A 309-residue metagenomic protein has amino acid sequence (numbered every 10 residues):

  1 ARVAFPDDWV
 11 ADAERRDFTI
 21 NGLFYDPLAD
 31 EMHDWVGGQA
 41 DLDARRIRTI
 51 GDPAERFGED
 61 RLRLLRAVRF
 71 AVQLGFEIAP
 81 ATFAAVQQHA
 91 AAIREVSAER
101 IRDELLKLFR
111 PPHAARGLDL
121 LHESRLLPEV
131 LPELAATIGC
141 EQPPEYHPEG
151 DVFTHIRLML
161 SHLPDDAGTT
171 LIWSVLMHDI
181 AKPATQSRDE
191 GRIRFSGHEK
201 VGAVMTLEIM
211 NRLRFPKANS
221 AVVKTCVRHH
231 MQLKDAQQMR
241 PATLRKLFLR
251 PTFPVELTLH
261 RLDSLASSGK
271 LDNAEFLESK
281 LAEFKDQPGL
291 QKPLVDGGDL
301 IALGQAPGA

Functional and structural regions predicted by a protein language model:
A1-A309: Catalytic cores of the polymerase beta-like nucleotidyltransferase superfamily and closely associated nucleotide
